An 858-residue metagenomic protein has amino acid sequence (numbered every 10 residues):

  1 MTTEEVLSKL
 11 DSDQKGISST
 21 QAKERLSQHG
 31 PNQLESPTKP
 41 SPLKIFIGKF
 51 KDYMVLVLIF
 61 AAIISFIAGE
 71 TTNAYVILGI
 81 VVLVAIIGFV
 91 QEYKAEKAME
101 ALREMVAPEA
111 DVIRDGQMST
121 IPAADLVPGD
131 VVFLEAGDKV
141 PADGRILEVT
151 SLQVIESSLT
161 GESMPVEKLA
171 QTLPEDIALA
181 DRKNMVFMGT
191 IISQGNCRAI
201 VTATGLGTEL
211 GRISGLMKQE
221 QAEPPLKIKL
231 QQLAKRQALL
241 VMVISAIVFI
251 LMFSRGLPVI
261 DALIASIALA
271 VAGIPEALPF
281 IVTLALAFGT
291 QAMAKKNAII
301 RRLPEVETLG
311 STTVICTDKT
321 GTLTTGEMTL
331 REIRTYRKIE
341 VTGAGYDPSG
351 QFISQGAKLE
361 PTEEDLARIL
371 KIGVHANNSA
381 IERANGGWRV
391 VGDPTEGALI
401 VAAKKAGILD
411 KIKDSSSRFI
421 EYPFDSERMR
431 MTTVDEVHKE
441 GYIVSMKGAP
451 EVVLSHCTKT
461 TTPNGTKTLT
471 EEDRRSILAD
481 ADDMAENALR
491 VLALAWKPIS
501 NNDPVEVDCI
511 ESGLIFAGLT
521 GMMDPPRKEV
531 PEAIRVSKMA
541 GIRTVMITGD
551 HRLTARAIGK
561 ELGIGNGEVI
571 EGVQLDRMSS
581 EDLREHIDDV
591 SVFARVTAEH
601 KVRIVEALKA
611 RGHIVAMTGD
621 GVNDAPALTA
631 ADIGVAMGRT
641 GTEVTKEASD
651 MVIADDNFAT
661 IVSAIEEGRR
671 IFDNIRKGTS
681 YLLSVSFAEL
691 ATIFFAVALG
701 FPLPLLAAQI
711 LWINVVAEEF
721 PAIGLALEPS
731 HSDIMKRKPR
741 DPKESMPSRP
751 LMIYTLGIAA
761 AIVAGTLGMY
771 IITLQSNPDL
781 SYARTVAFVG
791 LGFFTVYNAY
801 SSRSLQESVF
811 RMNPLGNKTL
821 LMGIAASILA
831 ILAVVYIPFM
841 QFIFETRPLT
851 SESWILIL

Functional and structural regions predicted by a protein language model:
M1-K738, M746-P747, I771, F788 (+1 more regions): Conserved cytosolic headpiece of P-type ATPases
A717, A761-V763, T785-A799: Generic alpha-helical transmembrane segments
P739-A761, L780-V786: Membrane-water interface at loop-to-transmembrane-helix junctions
T766, Y770-L780: Long hydrophobic segments that form regular secondary structure
